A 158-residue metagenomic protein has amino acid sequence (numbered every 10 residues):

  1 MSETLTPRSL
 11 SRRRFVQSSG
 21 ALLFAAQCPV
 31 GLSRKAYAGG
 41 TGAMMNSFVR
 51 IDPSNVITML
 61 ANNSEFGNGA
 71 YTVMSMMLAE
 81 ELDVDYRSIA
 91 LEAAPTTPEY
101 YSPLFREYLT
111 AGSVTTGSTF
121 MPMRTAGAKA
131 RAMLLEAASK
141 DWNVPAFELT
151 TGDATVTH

Functional and structural regions predicted by a protein language model:
M1-L10: N-terminal secretory signal peptides
E3, V56-M77, R87-A128, A132 (+1 more regions): Short, surface-exposed loop/turn segments at secondary-structure boundaries that line and modulate
L10-P29: N-terminal export leaders
A43-M45: Short, small/polar residue-rich loop motifs at catalytic or cofactor-binding pockets
F48, E81, D141, F147-E148: Short, surface-exposed charged micro-motifs
D52: Short, acidic, Ser/Thr-enriched surface-loop or helix-capping motifs
